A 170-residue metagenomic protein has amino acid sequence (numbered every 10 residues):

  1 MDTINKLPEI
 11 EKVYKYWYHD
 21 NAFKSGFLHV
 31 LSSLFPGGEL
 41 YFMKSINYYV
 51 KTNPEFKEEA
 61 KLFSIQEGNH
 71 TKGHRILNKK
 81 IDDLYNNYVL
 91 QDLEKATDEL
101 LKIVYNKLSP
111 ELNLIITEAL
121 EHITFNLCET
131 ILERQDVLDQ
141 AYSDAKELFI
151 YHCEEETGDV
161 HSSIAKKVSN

Functional and structural regions predicted by a protein language model:
M1-N170: Non-heme di-metal
